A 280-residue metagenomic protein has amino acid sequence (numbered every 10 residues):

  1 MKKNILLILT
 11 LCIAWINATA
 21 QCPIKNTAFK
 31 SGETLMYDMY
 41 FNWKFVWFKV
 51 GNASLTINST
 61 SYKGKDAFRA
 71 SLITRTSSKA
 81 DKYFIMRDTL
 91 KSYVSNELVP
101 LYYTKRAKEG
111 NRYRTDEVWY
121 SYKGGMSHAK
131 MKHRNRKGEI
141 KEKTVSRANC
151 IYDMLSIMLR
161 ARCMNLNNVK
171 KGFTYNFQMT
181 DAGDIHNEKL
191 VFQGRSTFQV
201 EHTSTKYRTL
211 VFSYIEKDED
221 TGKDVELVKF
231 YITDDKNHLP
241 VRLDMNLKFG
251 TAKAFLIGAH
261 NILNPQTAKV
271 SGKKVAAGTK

Functional and structural regions predicted by a protein language model:
M1-K2, W15, Y103, H128 (+1 more regions): Generic N-terminal leader/processing signal
M1-P23: Bacterial Sec-dependent N-terminal signal peptides
N4, L11, I85, A129 (+2 more regions): Generic secretory/membrane-interface signal
I5, A18, M154, I262-P265: Short linear motifs in intrinsically disordered/low-complexity regions
T10, A148-Y152, K253: Low-complexity, intrinsically disordered regions enriched in charged/polar residues
Q21-S121, L166-K280: Acidic, serine/threonine-rich low-complexity disordered tracts
G125-A182: Active-site/ligand-binding surface loops and adjacent short beta/alpha elements that line catalytic pockets across
